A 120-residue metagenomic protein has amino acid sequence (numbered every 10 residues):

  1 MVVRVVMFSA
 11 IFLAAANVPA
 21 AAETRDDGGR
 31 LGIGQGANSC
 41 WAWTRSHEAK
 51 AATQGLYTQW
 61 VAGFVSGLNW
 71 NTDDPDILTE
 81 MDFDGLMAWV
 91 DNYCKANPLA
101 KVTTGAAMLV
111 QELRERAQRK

Functional and structural regions predicted by a protein language model:
M1-V5: Positively charged n-region of N-terminal signal peptides that target proteins for export
V6-A16: Bacterial N-terminal signal peptides
A15-V18, K120: Intrinsically disordered, low-complexity linkers and terminal tails enriched in Pro/Gly and often acidic or mixed-charge
A20-T24: Boundary at the C-terminal end of the N-terminal hydrophobic targeting segment
D26-N92: Short N-proximal segments of mature Sec-exported proteins
P98-K120: C-terminal partner/receptor-binding element of secreted or periplasmic proteins
